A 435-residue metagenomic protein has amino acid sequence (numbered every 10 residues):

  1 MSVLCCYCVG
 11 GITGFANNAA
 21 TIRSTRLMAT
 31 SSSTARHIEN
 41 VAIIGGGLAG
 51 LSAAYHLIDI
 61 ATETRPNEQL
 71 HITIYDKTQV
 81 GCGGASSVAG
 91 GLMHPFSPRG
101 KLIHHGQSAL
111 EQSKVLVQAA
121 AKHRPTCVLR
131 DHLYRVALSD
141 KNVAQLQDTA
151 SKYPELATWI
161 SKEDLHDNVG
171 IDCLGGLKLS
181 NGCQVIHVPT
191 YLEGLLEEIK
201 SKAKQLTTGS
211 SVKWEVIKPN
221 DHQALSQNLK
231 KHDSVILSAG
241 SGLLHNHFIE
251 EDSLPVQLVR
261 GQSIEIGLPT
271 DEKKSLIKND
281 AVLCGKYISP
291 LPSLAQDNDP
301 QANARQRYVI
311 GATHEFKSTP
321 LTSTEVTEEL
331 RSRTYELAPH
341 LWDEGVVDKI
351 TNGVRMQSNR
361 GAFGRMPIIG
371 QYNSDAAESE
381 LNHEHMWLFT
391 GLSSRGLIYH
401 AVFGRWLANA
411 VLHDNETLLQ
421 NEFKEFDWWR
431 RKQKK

Functional and structural regions predicted by a protein language model:
T34-A49: Beta1/beta-strand and adjacent pyrophosphate-binding region of the FAD-binding site in flavoprotein oxidoreductases
I43-I44, K231-G242, G404: Short hydrophobic core segments
S52-H56, A85-S87, G91-L92, H123-L129 (+2 more regions): Active-site substrate-recognition segment that forms the wall of the catalytic cavity or substrate channel
I58-S86: Glycine-rich FAD pyrophosphate-binding loop
G90-G175: Dinucleotide-binding Rossmann-like beta1-alpha1 core, especially the glycine-rich loop that anchors the ADP
G100-Q112, D140-K141, K178-E197, L321-V326 (+2 more regions): Short beta-strand to alpha-helix junction loop
L177-S234, S238-A239: Helical element adjacent to the flavin cofactor pocket in flavoenzyme catalytic cores
E344-K435: C-terminal catalytic lobe of FAD-dependent flavoproteins
